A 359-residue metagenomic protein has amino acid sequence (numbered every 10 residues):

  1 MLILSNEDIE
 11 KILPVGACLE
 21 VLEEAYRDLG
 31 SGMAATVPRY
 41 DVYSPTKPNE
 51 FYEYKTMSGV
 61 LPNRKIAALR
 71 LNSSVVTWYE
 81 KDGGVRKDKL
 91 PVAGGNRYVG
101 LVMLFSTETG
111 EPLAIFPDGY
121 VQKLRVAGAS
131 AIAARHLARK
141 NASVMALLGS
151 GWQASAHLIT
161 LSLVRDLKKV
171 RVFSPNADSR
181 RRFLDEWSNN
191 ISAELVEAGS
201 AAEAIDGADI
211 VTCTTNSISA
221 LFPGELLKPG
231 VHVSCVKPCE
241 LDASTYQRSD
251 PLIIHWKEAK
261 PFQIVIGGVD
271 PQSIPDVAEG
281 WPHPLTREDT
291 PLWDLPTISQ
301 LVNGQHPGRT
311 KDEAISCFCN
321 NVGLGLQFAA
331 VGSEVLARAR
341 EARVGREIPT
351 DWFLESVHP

Functional and structural regions predicted by a protein language model:
M1-R125, A129-A131, N141, G325-A329 (+2 more regions): N-terminal ligand-binding/catalytic initiation module
N6-E10, T245-P359: Adenosine-phosphate binding glycine-rich loop
A138-V144, D166, K228-P229: Short helix-loop-beta connector
G149-G151: Glycine-rich Rossmann-fold phosphate-binding loop(s) that bind the pyrophosphate of adenine dinucleotide cofactors
A154-S155: N-terminal Rossmann-fold NAD(P) dinucleotide-binding loop
L158, S162-L163: Gly/Ala-rich phosphate-binding loop of Rossmann-like dinucleotide-binding domains, activating on the conserved
V164-S188: NAD(P)-binding Rossmann-fold cofactor-contacting core
S192-P284: Rossmann-like adenosine-cofactor binding region
